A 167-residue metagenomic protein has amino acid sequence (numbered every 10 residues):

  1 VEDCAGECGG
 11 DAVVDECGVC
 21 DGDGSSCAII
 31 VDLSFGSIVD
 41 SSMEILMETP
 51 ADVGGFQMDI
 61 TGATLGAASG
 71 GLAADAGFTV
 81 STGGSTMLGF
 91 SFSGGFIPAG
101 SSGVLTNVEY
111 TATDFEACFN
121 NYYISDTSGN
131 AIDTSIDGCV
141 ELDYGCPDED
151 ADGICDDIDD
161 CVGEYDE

Functional and structural regions predicted by a protein language model:
V1-E167: Primarily marks secretory-pathway-exposed extracellular/lumenal segments that are disulfide- and glycosylation-prone
